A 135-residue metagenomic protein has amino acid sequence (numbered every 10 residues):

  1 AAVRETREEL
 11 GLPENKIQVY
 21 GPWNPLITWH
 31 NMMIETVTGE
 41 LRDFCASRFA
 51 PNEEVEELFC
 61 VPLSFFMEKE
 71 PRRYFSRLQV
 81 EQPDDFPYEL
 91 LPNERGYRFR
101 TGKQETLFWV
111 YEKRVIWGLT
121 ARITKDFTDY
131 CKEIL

Functional and structural regions predicted by a protein language model:
A1-I116, I123-D126, Y130, I134-L135: Unchanged
